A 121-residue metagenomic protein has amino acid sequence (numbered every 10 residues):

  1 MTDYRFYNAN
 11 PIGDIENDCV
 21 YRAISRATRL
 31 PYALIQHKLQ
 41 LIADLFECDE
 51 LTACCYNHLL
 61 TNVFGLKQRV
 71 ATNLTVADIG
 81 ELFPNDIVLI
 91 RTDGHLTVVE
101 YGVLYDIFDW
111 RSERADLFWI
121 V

Functional and structural regions predicted by a protein language model:
M1-F64: Active-site nucleophile-adjacent alpha helix/oxyanion-hole segment immediately C-terminal to the catalytic cysteine
R5-F6, D109, F118: Residues in intrinsically disordered, low-complexity segments of regulatory proteins
A43-G94, E100-D109, E113-R114: Conserved active-site-adjacent core of cysteine acyl-enzyme catalytic domains
E113-V121: Glycine-rich, aromatic-bearing surface loops/beta-hairpins
